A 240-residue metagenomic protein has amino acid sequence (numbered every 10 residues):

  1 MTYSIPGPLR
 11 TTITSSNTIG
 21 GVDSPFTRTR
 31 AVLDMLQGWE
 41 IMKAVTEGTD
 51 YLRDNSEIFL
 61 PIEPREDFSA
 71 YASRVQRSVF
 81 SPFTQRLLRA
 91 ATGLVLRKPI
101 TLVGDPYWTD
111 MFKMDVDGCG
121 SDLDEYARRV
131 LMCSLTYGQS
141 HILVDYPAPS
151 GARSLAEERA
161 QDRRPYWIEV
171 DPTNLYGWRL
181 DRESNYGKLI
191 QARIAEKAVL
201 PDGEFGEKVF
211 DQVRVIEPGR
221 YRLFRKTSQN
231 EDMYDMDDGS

Functional and structural regions predicted by a protein language model:
M1-L175: Extended, helix-rich architectural segments
Y146-S240: Structured, contiguous alpha/beta core segments that scaffold functional sites
